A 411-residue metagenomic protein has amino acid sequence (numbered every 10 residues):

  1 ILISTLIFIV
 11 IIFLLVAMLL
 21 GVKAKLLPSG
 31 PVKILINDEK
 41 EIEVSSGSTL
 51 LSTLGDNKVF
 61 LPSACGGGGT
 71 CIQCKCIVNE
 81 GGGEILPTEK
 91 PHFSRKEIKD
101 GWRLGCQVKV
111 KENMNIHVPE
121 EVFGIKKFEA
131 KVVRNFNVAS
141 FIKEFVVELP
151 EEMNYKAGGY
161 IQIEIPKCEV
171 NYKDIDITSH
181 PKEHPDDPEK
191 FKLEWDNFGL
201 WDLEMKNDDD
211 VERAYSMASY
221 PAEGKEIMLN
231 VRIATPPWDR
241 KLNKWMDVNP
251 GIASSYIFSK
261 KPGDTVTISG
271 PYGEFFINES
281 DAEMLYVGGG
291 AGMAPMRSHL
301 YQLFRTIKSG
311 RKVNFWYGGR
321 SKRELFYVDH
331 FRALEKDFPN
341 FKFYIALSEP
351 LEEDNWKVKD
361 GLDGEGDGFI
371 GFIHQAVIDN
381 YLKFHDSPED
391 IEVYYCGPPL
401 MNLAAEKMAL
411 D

Functional and structural regions predicted by a protein language model:
I1-G67, V78-E97, R311-D411: Reductase modules of NAD(P)H-dependent flavoproteins
L15-G21, K25, P91-E152, N171: Fe-S ferredoxin-like electron-transfer domains and their immediately adjacent linker/connector regions across
T49, Q73, N115, Y160 (+1 more regions): Residue-level marker of beta-strand positions
P62-I72, G105-K109: Cysteine-centered iron-sulfur cluster-binding motifs in ferredoxin-type domains/subunits of redox enzymes
V133-P262, G319-R320, A346-P350: Ferredoxin-reductase
Y256, S269-A282: A short, basic/flexible loop-to-alpha-helix module at the beginning of a structural domain
P295-I307: Histidine-anchored nucleotide/phosphate-binding helix
